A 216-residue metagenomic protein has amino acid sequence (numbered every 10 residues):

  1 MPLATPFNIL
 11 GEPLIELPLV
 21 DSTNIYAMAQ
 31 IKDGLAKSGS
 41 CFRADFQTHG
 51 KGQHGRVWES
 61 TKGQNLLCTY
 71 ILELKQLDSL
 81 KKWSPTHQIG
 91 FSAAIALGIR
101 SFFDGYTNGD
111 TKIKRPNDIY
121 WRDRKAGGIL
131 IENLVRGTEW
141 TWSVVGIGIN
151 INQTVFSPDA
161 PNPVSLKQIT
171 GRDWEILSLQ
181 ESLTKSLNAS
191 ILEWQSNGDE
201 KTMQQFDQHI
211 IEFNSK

Functional and structural regions predicted by a protein language model:
M1-D104, D173: N-terminal lobe of the biotin/lipoate ligase/transferase fold
D33, K75-T111, W121-K216: Long, positively charged amphipathic alpha-helical accessory segments at protein N-termini or as interdomain linkers
